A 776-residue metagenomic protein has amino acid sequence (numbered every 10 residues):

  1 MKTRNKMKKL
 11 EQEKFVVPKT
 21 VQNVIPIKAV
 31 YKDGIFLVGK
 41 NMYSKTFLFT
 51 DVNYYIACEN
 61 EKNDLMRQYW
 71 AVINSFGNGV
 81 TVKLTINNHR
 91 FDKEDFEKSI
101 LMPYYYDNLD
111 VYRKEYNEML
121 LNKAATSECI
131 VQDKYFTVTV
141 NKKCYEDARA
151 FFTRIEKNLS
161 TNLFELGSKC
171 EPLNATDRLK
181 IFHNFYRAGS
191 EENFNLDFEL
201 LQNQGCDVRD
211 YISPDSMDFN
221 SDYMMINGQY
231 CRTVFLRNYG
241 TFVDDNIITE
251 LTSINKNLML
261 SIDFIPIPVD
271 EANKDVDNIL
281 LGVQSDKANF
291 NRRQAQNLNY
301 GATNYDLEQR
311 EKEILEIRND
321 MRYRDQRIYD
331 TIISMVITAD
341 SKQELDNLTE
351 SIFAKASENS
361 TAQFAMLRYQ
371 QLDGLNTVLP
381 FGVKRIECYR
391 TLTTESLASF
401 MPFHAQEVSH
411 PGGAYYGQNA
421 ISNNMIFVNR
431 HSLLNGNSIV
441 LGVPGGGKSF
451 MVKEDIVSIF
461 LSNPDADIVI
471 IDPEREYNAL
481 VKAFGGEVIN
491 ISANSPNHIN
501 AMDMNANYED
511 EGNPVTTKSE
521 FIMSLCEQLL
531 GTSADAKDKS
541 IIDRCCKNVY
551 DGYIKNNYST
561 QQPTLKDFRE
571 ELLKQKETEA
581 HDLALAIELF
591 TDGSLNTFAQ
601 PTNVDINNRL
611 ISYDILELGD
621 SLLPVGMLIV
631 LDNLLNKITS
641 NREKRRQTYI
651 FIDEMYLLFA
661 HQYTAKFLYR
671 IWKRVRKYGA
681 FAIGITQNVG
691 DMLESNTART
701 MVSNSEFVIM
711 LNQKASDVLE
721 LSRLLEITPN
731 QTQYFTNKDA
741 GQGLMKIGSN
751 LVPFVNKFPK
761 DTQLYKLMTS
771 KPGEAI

Functional and structural regions predicted by a protein language model:
M1-F403: Extended, folded cores of ATP/NTP-driven motor/assembly subunits in large transport and secretion machines
V52-N53, E59-N78, T85, H89 (+9 more regions): P-loop NTPase motor domains
V440: Hydrophobic anchor at the beta1->P-loop junction of P-loop NTPases
K448: Conserved lysine of the Walker
M451: Hydrophobic positions on the alpha1 helix immediately C-terminal to the Walker A/P-loop
S458-V469: Post-Walker A helix-loop "phosphate-sensing" segment adjacent to the P-loop in P-loop NTPases
G485-I489, T697-M710: A short helix-turn-beta junction within AAA+ P-loop NTPase domains corresponding to the substrate/partner-engaging
L725-I776: Conserved P-loop NTPase
